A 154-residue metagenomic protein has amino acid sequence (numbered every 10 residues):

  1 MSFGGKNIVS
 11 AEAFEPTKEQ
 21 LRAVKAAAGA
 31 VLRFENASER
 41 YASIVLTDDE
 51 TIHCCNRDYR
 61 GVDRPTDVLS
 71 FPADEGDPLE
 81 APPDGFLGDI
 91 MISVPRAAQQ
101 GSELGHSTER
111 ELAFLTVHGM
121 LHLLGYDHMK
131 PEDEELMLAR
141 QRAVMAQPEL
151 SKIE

Functional and structural regions predicted by a protein language model:
M1-L112, L121-E154: An acidic/histidine-cluster motif and surrounding catalytic segment that typifies divalent-metal-assisted enzyme active
L115: Residues within the DNA-recognition helix of helix-turn-helix
